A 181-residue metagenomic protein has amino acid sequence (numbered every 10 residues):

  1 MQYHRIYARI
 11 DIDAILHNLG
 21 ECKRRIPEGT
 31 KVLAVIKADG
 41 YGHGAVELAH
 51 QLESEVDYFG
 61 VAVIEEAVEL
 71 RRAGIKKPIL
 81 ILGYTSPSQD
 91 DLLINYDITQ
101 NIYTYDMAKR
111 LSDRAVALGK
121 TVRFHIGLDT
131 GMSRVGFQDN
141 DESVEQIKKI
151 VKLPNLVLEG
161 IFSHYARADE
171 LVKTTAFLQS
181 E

Functional and structural regions predicted by a protein language model:
M1-T99, Y105, V157: A charged N-terminal "starter" segment
Y3-H4, A38-Q51, D113-R123, D129-E181: Active-site loop/helix belt of alpha/beta enzymes
L33-A34, G60-V61, I102-T104, L111 (+3 more regions): General beta-strand structural signal in soluble alpha/beta enzymes
R71-R72, D90-I94, L111-R114, V135-D139: Short, conserved acidic/polar surface loops in the N-terminal third of protein domains
K77, I98-Q100, V122-F124, S133: Generic beta-strand structural signal
S88, K109-R110, E170: Short glycine-rich, flexible loops that bind phosphorylated cofactors or substrates
T99-K109, D139-E145: Glycine-rich anion/phosphate-binding loops
